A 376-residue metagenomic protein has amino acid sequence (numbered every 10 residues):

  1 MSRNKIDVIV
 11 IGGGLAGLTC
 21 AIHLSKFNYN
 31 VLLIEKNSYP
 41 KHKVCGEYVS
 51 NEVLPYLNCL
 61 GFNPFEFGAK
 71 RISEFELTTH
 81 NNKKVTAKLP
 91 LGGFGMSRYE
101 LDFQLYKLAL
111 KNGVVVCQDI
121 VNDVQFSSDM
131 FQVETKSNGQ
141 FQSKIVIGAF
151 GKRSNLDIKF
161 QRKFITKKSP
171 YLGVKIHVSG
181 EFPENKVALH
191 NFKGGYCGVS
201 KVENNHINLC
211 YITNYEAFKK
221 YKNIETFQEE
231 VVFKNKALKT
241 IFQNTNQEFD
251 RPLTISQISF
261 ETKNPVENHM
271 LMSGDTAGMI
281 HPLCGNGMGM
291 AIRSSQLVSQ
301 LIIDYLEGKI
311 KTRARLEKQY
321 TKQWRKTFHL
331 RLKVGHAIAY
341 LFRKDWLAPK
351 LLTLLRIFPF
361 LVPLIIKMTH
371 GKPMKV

Functional and structural regions predicted by a protein language model:
S2-G14: Beta1/beta-strand and adjacent pyrophosphate-binding region of the FAD-binding site in flavoprotein oxidoreductases
G17-L18: N-terminal Rossmann-fold NAD(P) dinucleotide-binding loop
S25-C45: Glycine-rich FAD pyrophosphate-binding loop
S38-N58: Conserved N-terminal glycine-rich FAD pyrophosphate-binding loop of Rossmann-like flavoproteins
V53-Y106: A conserved beta-strand/loop capping segment in the N-terminal third of enzymes that catalyze redox or closely related
L108-L238: Predominantly flavin-linked oxidoreductase catalytic cores and closely associated redox partners
D123, K219-L301, L306, I310: FAD/FMN-dependent oxidoreductases across multiple families
Q300-V376: C-terminal helical "tail/cap" subdomain of flavin- and related membrane-associated enzymes
